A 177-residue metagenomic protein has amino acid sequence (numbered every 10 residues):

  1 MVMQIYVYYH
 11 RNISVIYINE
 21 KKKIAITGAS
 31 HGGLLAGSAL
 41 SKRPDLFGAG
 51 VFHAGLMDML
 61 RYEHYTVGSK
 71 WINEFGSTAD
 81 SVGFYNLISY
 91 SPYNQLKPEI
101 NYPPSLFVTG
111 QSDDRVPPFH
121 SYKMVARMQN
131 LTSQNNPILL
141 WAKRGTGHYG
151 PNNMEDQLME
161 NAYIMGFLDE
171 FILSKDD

Functional and structural regions predicted by a protein language model:
M1-D177: Active-site-proximal cap/loop segments of hydrolase catalytic domains
